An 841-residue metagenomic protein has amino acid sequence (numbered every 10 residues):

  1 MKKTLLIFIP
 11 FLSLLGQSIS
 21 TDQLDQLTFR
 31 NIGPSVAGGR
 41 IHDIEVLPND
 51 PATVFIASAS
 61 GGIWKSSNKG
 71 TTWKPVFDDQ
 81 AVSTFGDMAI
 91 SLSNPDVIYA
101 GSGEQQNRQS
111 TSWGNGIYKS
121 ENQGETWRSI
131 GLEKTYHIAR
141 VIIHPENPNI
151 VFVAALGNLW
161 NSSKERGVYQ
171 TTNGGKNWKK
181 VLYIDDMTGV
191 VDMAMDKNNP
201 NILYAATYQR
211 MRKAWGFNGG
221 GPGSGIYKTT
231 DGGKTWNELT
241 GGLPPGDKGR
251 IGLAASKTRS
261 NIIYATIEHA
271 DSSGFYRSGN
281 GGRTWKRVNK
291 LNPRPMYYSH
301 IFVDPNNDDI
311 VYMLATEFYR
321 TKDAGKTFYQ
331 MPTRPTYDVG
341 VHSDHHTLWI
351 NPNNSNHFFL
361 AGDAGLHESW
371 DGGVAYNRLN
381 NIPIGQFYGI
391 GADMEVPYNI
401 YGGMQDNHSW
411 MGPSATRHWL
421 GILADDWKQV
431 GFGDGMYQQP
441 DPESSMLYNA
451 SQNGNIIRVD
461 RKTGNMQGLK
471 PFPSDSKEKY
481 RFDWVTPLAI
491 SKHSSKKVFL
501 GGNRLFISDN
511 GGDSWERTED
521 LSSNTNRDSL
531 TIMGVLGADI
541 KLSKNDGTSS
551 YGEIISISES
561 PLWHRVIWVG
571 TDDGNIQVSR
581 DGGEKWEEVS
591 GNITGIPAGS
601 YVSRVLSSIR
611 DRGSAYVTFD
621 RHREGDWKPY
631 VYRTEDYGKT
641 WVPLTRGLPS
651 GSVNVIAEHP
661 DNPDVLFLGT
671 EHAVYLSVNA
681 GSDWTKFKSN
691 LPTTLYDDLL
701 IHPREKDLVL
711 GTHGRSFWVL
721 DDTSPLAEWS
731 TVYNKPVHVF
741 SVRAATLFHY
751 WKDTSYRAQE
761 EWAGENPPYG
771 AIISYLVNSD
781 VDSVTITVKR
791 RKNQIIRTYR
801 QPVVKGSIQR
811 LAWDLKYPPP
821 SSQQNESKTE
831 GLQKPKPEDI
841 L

Functional and structural regions predicted by a protein language model:
M1-S20: Bacterial Sec-dependent N-terminal signal peptides
Q17-E761, P768-A771: Beta-propeller blade termini and top-face loops
P245, G570, E765-Y769, D780 (+2 more regions): Solvent-exposed loop and beta-edge segments used for protein-protein assembly and interaction
L253, A771-S779, W813: Aromatic/hydrophobic beta-strand junction motif of beta-rich domains
I456-V459, I773-S774, D780-T798: Beta-strand-rich binding/interaction modules
S491, L720, L776-N778, D814-K816: Solvent-exposed residues in well-ordered beta-strands and their adjoining turns, especially edge/terminal strands
P597-A598, I795-I840: Glycine-centered tight-turn motifs at strand-turn-strand junctions
A680, R790-Q794, L841: Short, glycine-anchored, charge-dense loop/turn motifs used at functional sites
